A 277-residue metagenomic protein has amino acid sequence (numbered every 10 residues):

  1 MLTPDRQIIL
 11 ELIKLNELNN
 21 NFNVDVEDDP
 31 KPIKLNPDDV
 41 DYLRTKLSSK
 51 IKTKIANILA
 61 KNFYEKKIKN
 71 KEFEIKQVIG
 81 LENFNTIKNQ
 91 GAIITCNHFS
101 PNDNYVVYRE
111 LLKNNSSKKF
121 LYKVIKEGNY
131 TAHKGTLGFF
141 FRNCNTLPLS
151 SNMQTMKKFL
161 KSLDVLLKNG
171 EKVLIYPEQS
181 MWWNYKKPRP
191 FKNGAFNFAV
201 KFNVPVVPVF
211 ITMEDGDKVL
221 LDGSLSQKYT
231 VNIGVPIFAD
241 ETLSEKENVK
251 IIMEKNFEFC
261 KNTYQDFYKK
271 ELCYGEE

Functional and structural regions predicted by a protein language model:
M1-E27, K157-E277: Non-catalytic C-terminal accessory region of glycerolipid acyltransferases and related lyso-lipid remodeling enzymes
M1-Y108, R142-N143: Membrane-anchoring hydrophobic helices of lipid-metabolizing enzymes
I55, L59, Q154-K158, I252: Soluble or luminal CAZymes and related metallo-dependent hydrolases
Y64-E65, L112, G138, L163 (+1 more regions): Short amphipathic alpha-helical segments and helix-helix/interface helices
I68-I75, L149-Q154, N184-K186: Short, flexible loop segments at the rims of nucleotide/cofactor-binding pockets, characterized by
E72-I79, Q154-K157, T212-E214: Short gly/ser/thr-rich secondary-structure transition/capping motifs
V78, K123, T146-P148, V206-P208 (+1 more regions): Conserved beta-strand scaffold positions in the cores of enzyme catalytic domains, especially in NTP/NDP-utilizing
T86-S151: Catalytic core of membrane glycerolipid acyltransferases/transacylases, capturing the structured, soluble-facing
